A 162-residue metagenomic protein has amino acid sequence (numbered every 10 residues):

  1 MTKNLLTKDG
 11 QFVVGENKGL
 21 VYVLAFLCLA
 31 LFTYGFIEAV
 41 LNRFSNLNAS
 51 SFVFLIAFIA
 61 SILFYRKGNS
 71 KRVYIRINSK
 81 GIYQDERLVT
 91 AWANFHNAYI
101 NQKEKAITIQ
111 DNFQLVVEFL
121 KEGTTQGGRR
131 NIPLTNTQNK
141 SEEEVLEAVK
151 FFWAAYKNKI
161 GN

Functional and structural regions predicted by a protein language model:
M1-N42: N-terminal membrane-targeting/pre-transmembrane regions
K8-V14, T90, R130-L134: Generic detection of short hydrophobic beta-strand segments and adjacent strand-loop junctions
V14, I75, I82, A98 (+3 more regions): Hydrophobic beta-strand residues in large extracellular and virion-surface proteins
R43-I56: Hydrophobic alpha-helical transmembrane segments
I56-I62: Alpha-helical transmembrane segments and their membrane-interface exit regions
I62-N97: Conserved beta-hairpin
D85-T124: Acidic, Ser/Thr-rich low-complexity segments on the non-lumenal side of membrane proteins
L115-N162: A membrane-cytosol interface segment of integral membrane proteins
